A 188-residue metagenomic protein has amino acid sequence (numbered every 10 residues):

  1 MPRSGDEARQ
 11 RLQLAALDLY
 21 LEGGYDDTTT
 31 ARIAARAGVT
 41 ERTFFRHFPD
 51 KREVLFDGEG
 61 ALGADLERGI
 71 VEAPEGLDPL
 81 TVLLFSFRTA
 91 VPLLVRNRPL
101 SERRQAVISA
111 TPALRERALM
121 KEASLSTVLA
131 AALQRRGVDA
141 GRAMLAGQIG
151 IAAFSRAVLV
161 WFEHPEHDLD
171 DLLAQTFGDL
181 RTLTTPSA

Functional and structural regions predicted by a protein language model:
M1-D6, H167, F177-G178, T184-A188: N-terminal intrinsically disordered/low-complexity leader segments
M1-G23, D27-V39, F56, D65: Basic, helix-initiating cap at the start of DNA-binding domains
A35, P49-D50: Residue-level detection of the helix-turn-helix DNA-binding "recognition helix"
V39-F48: Short hydrophobic/aromatic patch on the recognition helix
A64-R104: Hydrophobic alpha-helical connector segments
R96, E122-G147: Hydrophobic alpha-helical bundle segments that form small-molecule/ligand-binding pockets
A118: Small/polar (Gly/Ser/Thr/Ala-rich) solvent-exposed segments that form structured loops/beta-strands/short helices used
R136-G178: Hydrophobic/aromatic-rich alpha-helical bundle segments in the mid-to-C-terminal region
